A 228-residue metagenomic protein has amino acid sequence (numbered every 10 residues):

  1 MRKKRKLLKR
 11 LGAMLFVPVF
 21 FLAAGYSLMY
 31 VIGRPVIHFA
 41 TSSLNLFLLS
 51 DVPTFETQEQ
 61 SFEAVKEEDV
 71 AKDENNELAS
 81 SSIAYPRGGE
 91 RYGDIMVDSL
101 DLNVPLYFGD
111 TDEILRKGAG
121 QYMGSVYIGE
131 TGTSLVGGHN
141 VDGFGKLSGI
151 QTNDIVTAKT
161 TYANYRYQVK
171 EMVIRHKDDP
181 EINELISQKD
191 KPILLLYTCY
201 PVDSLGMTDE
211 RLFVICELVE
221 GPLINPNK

Functional and structural regions predicted by a protein language model:
R2, K6-K228: Solvent-exposed, non-transmembrane regions of membrane-associated and secreted proteins
